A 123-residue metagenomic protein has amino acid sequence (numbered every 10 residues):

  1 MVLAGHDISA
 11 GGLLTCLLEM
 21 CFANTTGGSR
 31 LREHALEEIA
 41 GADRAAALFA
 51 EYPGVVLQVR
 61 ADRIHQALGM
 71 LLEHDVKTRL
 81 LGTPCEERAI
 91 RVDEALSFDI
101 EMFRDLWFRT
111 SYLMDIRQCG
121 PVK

Functional and structural regions predicted by a protein language model:
M1-K123: Glycine-/charge-enriched secondary-structure boundary and capping motifs
